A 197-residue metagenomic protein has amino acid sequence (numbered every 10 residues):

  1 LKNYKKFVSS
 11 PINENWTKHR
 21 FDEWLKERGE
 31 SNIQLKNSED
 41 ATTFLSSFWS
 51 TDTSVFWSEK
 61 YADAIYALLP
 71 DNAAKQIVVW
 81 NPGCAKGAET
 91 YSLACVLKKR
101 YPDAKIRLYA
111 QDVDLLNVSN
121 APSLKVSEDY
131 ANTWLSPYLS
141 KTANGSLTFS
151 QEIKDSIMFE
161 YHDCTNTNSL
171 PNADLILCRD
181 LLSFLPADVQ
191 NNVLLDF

Functional and structural regions predicted by a protein language model:
L1-K75, L175: A short N-terminal interaction module
T51, V55, N166, S183-F184: Short strand->helix junction
D63-L69, T90-K98: Short, well-ordered amphipathic alpha-helices
K75-L93, I106-Y109: Conserved class I S-adenosyl-L-methionine
L93, D196-F197: Class I S-adenosylmethionine-dependent transferase superfamily signal
K99-A104: Short helix-capping segments at alpha-helix termini
I106-L177, L181, V189: Extended basic-aromatic, gly/pro-enriched interface segments that bind polyanionic ligands
F184-D196: A short, conserved alpha-helix within the catalytic core of class I
